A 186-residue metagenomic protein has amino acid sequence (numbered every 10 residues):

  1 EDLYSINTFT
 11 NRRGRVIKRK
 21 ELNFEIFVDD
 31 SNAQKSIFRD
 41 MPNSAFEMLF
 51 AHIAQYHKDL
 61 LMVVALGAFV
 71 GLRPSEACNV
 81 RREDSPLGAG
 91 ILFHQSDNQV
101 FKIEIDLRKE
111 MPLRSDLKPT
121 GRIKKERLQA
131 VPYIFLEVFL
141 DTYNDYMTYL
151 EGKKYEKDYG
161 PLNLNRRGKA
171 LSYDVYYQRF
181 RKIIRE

Functional and structural regions predicted by a protein language model:
E1-D2, F180: Non-catalytic DNA-binding core/recognition domains of DNA-processing enzymes
D2-A45: Flexible interdomain linker/hinge and immediately adjacent N-terminus of the catalytic tyrosine-recombinase domain
M41-P74: Basic, Lys/Arg- and aromatic-enriched nucleic-acid-binding interface segment
Q55, V70, S96, E126-P132 (+1 more regions): Short, low-complexity cationic-aromatic patches
A65-V100: Short, charged phosphate-coordinating catalytic segments
V80, V175-Y176: Short coil/turn segments at secondary-structure boundaries
D97-R166, I183: Basic, alpha-helical nucleic-acid-contacting "clamp/cap" segments
K169, Y177-E186: Short, basic (Lys/Arg/His-rich) helix/loop patches that form interaction surfaces in the mid-to-C-terminal regions
